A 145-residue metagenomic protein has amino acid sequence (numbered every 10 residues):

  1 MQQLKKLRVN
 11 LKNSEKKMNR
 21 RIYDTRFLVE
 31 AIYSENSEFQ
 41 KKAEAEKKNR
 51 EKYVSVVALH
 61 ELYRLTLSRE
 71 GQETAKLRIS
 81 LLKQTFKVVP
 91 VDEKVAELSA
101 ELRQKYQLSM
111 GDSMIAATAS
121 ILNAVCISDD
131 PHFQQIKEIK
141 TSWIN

Functional and structural regions predicted by a protein language model:
M1-R20, S120-N145: Acidic, PIN/NYN-like endoribonuclease modules and their adjacent C-terminal/linker elements
Q2-V54, L67-S80: Short, well-structured N-terminal submotif of metal-dependent ribonuclease cores
Y23-D24, V54-V56, L108-S109, D130 (+1 more regions): Histidine- and aromatic-rich ligand-binding microenvironments
T25, E93, D112-S113: Conserved glycosyltransferase catalytic-site signature
L28-V29, L59-L62, A96, F133: A generic structural signal for short hydrophobic patches within well-formed alpha-helices
L62, M110-V125: Acidic, metal-associated active-site segment
K83-Q104: Acidic catalytic patch
